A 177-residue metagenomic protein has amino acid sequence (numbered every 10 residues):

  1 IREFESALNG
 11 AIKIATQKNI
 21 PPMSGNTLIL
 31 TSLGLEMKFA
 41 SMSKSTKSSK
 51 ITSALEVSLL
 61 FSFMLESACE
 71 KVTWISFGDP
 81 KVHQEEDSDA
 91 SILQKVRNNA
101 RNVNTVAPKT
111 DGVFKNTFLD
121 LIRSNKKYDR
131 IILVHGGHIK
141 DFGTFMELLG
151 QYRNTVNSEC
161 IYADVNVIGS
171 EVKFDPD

Functional and structural regions predicted by a protein language model:
I1-D177: Acidic, glycine-rich A-domain
